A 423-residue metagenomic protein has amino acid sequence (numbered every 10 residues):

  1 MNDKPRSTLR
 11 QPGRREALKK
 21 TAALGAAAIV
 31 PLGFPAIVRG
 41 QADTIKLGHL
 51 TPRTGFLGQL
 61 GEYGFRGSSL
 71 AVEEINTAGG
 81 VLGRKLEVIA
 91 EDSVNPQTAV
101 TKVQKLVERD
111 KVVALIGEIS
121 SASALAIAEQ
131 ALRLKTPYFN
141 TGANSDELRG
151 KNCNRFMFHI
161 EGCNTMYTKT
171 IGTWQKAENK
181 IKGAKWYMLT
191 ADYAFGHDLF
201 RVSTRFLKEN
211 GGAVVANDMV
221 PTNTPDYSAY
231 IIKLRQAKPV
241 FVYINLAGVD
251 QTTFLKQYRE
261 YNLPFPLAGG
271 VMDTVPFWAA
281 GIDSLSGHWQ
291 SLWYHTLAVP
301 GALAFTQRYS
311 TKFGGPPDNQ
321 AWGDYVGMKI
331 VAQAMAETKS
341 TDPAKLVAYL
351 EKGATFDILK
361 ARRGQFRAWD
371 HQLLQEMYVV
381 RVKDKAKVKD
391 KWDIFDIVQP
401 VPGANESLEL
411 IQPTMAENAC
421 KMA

Functional and structural regions predicted by a protein language model:
N2-K4, L9-G25, L32-A423: Extracytosolic ligand-binding ectodomains
